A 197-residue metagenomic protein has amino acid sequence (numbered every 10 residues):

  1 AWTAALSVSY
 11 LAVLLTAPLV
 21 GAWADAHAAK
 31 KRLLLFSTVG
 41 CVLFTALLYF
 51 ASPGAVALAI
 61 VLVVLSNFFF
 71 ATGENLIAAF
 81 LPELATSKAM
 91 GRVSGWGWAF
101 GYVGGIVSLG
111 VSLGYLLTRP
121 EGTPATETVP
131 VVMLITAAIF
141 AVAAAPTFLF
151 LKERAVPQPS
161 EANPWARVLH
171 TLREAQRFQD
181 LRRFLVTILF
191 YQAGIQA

Functional and structural regions predicted by a protein language model:
A1, V64, D180-A197: Pair of pore-lining "gating" transmembrane helices in MFS-fold secondary transporters
W2-A22: Central cavity-lining transmembrane alpha-helices of secondary-active solute carriers, predominantly the Major
A24-V39: Cytoplasmic membrane-interface "Motif A"-like loop-to-helix N-cap segments of 12-TM Major Facilitator Superfamily
L35-G54: C-terminal ends and interior cores of transmembrane alpha-helices in multi-pass membrane transporters/permeases
F44, A55-G73: Hydrophobic core of transmembrane alpha-helices in multi-pass small-molecule transporters, especially MFS/SLC-type
R92-L116: Glycine-rich segments within core transmembrane alpha-helices of 12-TM secondary carriers
S108-R119, A137-V156: C-terminal membrane-cytosol helix-exit motif in multi-pass small-molecule transporters
K152-V186: Juxtamembrane intracellular "pre-TM" segments in multi-pass secondary transporters
